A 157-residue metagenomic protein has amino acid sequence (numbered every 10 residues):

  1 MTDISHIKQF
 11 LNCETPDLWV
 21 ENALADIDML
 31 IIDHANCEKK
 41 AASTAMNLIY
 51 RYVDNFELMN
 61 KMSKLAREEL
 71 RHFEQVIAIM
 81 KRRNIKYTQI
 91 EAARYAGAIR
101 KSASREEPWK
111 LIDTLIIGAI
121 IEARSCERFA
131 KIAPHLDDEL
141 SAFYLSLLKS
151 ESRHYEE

Functional and structural regions predicted by a protein language model:
M1-E157: Non-heme di-metal
